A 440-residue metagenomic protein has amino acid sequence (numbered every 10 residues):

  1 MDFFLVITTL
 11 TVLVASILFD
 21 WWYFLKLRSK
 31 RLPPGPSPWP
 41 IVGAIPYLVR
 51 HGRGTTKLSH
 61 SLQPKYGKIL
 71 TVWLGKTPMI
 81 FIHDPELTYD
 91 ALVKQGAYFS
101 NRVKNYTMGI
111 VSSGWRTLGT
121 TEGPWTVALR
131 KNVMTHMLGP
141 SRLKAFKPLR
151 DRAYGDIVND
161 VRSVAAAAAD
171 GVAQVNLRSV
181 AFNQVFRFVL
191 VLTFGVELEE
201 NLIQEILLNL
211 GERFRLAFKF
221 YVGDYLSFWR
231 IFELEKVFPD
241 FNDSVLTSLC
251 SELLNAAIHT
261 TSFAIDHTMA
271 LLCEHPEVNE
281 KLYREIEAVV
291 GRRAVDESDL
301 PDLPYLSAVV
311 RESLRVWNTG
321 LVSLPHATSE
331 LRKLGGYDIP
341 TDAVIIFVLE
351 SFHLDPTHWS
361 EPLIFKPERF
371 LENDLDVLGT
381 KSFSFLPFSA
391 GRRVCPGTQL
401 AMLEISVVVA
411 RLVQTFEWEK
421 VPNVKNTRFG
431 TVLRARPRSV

Functional and structural regions predicted by a protein language model:
D2-F3, V12-L13, P33, Y154 (+3 more regions): Cytochrome P450 proximal C-terminal region
D2-G114, P124-A128, D151-D156, E330 (+1 more regions): N-terminal membrane-proximal hinge/A-helix region immediately C-terminal to the signal-anchor transmembrane segment
S29-P34, R50, P140-F146, E235 (+4 more regions): Conserved, non-catalytic sequence blocks in retroelement Pol enzymes and Pol-derived host proteins
I45-G67, R293-G336, P356, L363 (+1 more regions): Conserved cytochrome P450 K-helix E-x-x-R motif and the immediately C-terminal K′/meander segment
R102-V111, K144-I265, K281: Cytochrome P450 heme-thiolate monooxygenase catalytic core
T260-E277, Y283, Q399-Q414: Cytochrome P450 catalytic-core helices
F347-D376: Conserved cytochrome P450 K-helix/beta-meander segment immediately N-terminal to the heme-binding cysteine loop
